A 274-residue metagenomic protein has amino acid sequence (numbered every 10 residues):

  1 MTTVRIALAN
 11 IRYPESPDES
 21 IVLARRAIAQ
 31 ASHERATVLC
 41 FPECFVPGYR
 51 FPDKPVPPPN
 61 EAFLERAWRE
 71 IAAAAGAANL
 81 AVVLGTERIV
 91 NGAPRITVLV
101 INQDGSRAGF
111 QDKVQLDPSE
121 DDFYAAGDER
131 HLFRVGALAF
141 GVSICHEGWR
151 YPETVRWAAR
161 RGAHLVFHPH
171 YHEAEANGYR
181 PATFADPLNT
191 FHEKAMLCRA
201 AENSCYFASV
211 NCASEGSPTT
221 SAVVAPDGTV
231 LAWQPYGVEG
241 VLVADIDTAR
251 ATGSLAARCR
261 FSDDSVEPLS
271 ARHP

Functional and structural regions predicted by a protein language model:
M1-A7: Extreme N-terminal starter segment of soluble prokaryotic enzymes
I6, I28-P57, A75, V82-V83 (+3 more regions): Active-site beta-strand/loop signature of hydrolases that rely on acidic residues for catalysis
N10-E15: Short polar catalytic/cofactor-binding loops
E19-I28, W149-R156: Short, acidic/polar
F63-V83, W149-E239: CN hydrolase (nitrilase-like) catalytic-core segments centered on the catalytic cysteine and neighboring Lys/Glu
L84-G85, T97-V100, H131, S221-V223 (+1 more regions): Short beta-strand scaffold segments in enzyme catalytic cores
I89-R180, F184-N189, K194, G253-V266: Active-site catalytic loop in hydrolytic enzyme cores
W233-A251: A hydrophobic, small-residue-rich beta->alpha segment in the mid-to-C-terminal subdomain of diverse proteins
